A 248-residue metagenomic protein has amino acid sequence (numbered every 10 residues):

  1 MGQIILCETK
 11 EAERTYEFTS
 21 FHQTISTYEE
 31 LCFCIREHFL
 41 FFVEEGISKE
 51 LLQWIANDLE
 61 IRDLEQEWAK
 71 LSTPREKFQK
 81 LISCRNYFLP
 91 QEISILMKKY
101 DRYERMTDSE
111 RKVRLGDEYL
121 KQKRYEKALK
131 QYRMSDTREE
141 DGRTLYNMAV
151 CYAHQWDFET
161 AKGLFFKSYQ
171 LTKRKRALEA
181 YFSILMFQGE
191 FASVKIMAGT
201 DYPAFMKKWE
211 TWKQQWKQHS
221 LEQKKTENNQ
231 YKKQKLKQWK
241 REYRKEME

Functional and structural regions predicted by a protein language model:
M1-D108: Long, contiguous interaction/recruitment modules in multidomain scaffold/adaptor proteins
Q91-Y119, R133-T137, K225-E227: TPR-adjacent "capping" and linker segments in tetratricopeptide-repeat scaffold/adaptor proteins
Y125, F158, E190-F191: TPR-repeat structural position
